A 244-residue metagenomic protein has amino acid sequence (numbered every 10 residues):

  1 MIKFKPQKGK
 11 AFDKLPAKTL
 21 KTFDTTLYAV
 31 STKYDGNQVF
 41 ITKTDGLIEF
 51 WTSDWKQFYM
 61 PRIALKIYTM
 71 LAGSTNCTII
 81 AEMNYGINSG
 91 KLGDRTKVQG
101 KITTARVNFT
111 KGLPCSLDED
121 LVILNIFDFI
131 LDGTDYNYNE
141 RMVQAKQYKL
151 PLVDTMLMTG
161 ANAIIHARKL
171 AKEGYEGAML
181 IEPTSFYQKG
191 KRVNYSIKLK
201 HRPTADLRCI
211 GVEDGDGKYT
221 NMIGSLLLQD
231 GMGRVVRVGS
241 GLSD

Functional and structural regions predicted by a protein language model:
M1, T155-P203: Amphipathic alpha-helical
M1-T25, V30: Charged, flexible boundary elements
F12-K18, T103-T110, M158-I164: Short, motif-level signal for alpha-helix interfacial/capping segments enriched in acidic residues and aromatics/proline
L20-P151: Covalent nucleotidyltransferase
S31, N37-A81, Y187-D244: Classical nucleotidyltransferase
L113-S116, G133, D154-L170, G215-G217: Short helix-to-loop capping/linker segments positioned immediately adjacent to catalytic or ligand/cofactor-binding
D120-I123, G174, P203, M222: A generic structural signal for well-ordered coil/turn residues at beta-strand boundaries that shape enzyme active-site
I130-D132, T184-S185, D214-G215: Short acidic/polar capping segments at secondary-structure boundaries
